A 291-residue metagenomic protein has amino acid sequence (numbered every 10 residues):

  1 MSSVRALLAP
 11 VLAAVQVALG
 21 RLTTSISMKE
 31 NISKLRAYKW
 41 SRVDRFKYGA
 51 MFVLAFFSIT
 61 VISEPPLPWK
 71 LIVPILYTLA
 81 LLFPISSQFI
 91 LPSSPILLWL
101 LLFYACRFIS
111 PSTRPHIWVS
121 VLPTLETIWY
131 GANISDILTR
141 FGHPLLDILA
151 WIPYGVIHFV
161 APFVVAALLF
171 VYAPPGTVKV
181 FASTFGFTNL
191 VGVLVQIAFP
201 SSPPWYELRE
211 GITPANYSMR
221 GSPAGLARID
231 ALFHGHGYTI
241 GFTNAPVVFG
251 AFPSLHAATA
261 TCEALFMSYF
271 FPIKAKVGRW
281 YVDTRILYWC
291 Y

Functional and structural regions predicted by a protein language model:
S2-V73, F83-F163: N-terminal transmembrane-helix/juxtamembrane module of multi-pass inner/ER membrane proteins
V53-T60, L81, L101-A105, N189-L194 (+1 more regions): Aromatic-anchored segments of alpha-helical transmembrane domains
I62, L79-S87, L168-P175, M267-P272: Structural signal for the C-terminal ends of transmembrane alpha-helices and the immediately following loop
S93, P162-F199, W205-A215, G278: Interfacial segments of alpha-helical transmembrane regions
F103, R107, P111, F170 (+3 more regions): Membrane-water interface at transmembrane helix exits
C106, H158, F181, P200 (+1 more regions): Divalent metal-coordination and catalytic microenvironments
I197-F271: Membrane-interfacial catalytic/cofactor-binding modules of polytopic membrane enzymes
L255, C262-F270, K274-Y291: Membrane-water interface signatures at transmembrane helix termini and the short loops that connect adjacent helices
